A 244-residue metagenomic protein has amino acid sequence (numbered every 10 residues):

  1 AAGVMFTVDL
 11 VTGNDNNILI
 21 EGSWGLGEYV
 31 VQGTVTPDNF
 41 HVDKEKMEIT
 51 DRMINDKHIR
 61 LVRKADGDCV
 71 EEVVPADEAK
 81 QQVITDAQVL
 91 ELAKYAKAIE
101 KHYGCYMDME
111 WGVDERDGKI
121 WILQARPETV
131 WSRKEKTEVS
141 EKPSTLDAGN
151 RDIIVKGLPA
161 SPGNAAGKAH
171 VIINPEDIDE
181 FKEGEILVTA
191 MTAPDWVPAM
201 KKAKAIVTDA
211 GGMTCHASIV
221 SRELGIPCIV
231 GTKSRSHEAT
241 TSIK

Functional and structural regions predicted by a protein language model:
A1-V4, C105-M107, W121, G167: Short beta-strand or tight-loop elements that sit immediately N-terminal to catalytic metal-binding acidic residues
A2-D66, L123-L158, K202-D209, C215-H216 (+2 more regions): Extended active-site and interfacial segments that coordinate phosphate-rich ligands in large catalytic machineries
G3-T7, K97-I99, D108-G112, I173-D177 (+1 more regions): Generic recognition of flexible, low-complexity loop/linker segments
T7-T12, Q32, K101, I178-D179 (+1 more regions): A general structural signal for short secondary-structure junctions and capping/turn motifs
N17-D108, V113-D114, R151-P162, A166 (+4 more regions): Conserved catalytic alpha/beta cores of large enzymes that bind or transform nucleotide phosphates and polynucleotides
D114-W121: Core structural elements
R116, V130, V155, G163-E185 (+1 more regions): Acidic, glycine-rich flexible loop/linker segments
